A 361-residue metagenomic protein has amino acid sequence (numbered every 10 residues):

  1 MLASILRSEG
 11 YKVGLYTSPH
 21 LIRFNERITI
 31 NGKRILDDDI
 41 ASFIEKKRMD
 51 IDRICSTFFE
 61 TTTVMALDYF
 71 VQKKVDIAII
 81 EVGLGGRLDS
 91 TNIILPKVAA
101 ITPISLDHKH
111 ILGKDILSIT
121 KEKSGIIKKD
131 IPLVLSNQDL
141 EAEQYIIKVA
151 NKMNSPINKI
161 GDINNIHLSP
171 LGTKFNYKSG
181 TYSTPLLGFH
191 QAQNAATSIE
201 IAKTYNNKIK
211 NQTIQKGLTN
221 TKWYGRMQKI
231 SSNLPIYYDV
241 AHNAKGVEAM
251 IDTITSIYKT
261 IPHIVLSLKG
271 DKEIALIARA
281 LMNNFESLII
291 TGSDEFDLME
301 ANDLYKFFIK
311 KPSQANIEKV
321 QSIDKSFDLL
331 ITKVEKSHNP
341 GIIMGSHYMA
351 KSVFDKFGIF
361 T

Functional and structural regions predicted by a protein language model:
L2-G10, F70, L281, F308: Hydrophobic alpha-helical packing residues
S8-I94, L112, L140-E141: ATP-dependent carboxylate-amine ligase catalytic core
Y16, P132-N137, H263-L266, E286-D294: Short internal beta-strands
P19, T62-I111, E143-T181: Extended acidic/charged loop-beta regions that coordinate divalent cations and stabilize anionic phosphate/carboxylate
Q72-K73, I77-V82, D89-A100, I104-K109 (+2 more regions): Nucleotide phosphate-binding/pyrophosphate-handling subdomain across enzymes that bind or process nucleotide phosphates
T120-K129: Membrane-proximal helix-turn-helix segments that form the acceptor-binding/catalytic region of lipid-linked
D139-N154, S169-L171, P235-I236, A244 (+1 more regions): C-terminal helical cap/extension that packs against the catalytic core of soluble nucleotide-cofactor enzymes
H347-T361: Glycine/aspartate-rich loop-and-adjacent alpha/beta segment that forms the canonical ThDP
